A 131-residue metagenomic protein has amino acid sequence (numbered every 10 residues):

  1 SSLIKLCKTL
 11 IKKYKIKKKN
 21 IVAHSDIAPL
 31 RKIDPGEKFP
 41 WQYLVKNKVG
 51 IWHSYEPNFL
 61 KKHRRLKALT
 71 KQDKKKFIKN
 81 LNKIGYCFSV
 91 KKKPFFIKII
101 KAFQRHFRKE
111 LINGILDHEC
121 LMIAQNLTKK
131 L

Functional and structural regions predicted by a protein language model:
S2-K19, L30-L131: Cell-envelope/ECM-targeting effectors and their regulatory/trafficking segments
